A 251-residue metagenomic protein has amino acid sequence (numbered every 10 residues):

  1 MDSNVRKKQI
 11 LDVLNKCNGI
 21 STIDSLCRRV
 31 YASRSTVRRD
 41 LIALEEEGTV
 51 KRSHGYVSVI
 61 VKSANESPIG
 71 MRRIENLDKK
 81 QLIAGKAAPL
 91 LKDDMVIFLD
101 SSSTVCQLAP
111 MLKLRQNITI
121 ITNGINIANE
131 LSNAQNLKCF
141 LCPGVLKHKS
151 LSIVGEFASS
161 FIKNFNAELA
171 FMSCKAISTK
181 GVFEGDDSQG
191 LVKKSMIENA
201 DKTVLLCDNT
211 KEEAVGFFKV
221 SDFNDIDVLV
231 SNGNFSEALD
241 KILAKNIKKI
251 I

Functional and structural regions predicted by a protein language model:
D2-D24, R28-R29, T36-F98, P110-L114 (+1 more regions): HTH-adjacent hinge/linker in prokaryotic transcriptional regulators
D2-R6, D12-V13, I23, Y31 (+1 more regions): Conserved phosphate- and dinucleotide-binding cores of soluble alpha/beta proteins, encompassing both enzyme active
K80, S101, G124: Conserved donor sugar-nucleotide recognition element shared by glycan-biosynthetic enzymes
K80-A88, V105-C106, S159, G190: Short, well-ordered alpha-helical scaffold segments within catalytic/effector domains
D94, R115-N117, A200, I226: A general structural motif
S103, I125-N126, N234: Alpha-helix/helix-capping structural signal
M111-L114, I118-I120, G124, A128: Catalytic core of membrane glycerolipid acyltransferases/transacylases, capturing the structured, soluble-facing
